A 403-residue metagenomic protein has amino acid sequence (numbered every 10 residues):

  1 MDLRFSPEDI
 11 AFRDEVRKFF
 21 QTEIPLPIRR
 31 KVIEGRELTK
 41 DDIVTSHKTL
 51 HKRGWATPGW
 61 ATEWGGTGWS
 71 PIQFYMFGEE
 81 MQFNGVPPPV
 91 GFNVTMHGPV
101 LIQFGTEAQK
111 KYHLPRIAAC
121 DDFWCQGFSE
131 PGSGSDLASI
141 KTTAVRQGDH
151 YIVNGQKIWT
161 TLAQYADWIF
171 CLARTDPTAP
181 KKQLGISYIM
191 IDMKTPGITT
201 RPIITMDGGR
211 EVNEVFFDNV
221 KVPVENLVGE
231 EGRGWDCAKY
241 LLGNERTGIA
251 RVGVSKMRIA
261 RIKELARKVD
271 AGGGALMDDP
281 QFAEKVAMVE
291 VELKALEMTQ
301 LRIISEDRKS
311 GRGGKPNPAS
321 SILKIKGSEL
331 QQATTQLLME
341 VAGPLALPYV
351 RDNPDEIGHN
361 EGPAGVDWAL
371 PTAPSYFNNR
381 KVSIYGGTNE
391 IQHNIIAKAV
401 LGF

Functional and structural regions predicted by a protein language model:
M1-G91, I102, Y112, R116-A119 (+4 more regions): Amphipathic, small/basic residue-rich leader segments at the start of a protein or domain
D2, I24, I72, M76-F77 (+4 more regions): Glycine-rich phosphate/cofactor-binding loops in nucleotide/flavin-utilizing enzymes
F5, I198-M298, S375, V382 (+1 more regions): Glycine-rich beta->alpha junctions and the first turn(s) of the following alpha-helix
I28-E37, P280, K294-N360: C-terminal helix-coil-helix/basic helical segment that borders enzyme active sites and/or dimer interfaces and provides
H51-K111, P115-D121, L162-W168, L293 (+4 more regions): Internal helix-loop-helix
C120-F128, L172: A short, Trp-centered hydrophobic/proline-enriched beta-strand micro-motif
T142-V145: A structural signal for short hydrophobic beta-strand segments in well-ordered beta-sheet cores
D149-H150, N154-R201: A short core secondary-structure module
